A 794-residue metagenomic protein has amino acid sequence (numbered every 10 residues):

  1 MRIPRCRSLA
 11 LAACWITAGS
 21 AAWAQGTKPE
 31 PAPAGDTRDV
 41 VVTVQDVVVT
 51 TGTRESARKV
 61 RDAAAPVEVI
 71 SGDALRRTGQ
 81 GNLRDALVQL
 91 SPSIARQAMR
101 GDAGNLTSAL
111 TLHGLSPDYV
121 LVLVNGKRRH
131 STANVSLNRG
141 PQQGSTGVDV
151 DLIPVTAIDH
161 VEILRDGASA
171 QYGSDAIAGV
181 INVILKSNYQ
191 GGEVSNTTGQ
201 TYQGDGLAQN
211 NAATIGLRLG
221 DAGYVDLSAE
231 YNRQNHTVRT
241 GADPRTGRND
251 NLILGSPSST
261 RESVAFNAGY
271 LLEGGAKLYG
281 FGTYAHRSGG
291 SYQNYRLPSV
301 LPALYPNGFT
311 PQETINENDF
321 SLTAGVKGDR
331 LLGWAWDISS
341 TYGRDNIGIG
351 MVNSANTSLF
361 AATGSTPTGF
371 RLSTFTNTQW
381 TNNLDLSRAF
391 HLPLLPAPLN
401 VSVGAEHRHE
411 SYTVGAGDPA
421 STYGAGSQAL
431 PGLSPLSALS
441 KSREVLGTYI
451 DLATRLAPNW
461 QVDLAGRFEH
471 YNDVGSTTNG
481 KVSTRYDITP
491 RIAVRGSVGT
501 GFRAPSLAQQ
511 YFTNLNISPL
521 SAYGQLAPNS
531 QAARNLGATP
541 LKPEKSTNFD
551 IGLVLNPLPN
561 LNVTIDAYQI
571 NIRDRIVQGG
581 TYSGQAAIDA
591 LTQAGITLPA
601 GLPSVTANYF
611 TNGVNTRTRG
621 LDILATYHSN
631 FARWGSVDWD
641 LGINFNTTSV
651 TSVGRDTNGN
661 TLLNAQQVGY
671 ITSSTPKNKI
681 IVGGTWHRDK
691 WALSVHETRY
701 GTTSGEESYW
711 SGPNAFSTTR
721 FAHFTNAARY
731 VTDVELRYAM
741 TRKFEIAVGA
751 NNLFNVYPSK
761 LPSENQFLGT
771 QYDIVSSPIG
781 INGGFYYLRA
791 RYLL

Functional and structural regions predicted by a protein language model:
R2-A86, H113, V150-I153, A212-L217 (+3 more regions): N-terminal Sec signal peptide and the immediately downstream disordered periplasmic leader that contains the TonB box
S56, V88-A133: Extracytoplasmic beta-strand/coil segments of soluble accessory domains associated with Gram-negative outer-membrane
L83-L90, S108-T111, L123, D149-D151 (+4 more regions): N-terminal periplasmic accessory domains that precede and gate Gram-negative outer-membrane beta-barrel machines
K127-R165: Short acidic/polar hinge/loop motifs at secondary-structure boundaries that mediate gating or recognition
Q190-E193, Q203-N307, P311-G325, D329-R330 (+2 more regions): Transmembrane beta-barrel wall of Gram-negative outer-membrane proteins
F309-T323, L331, Y342, N353-Q461 (+2 more regions): Outer-membrane beta-barrel transmembrane domain signature of Gram-negative proteins, especially the mid-to-C-terminal
V403, N562, A567-Y709: Gram-negative outer-membrane beta-barrel transporters
I572, T647, E697-P713, R737-L794: C-terminal beta-signal and adjacent terminal beta-strands/loops of Gram-negative outer-membrane beta-barrel proteins
